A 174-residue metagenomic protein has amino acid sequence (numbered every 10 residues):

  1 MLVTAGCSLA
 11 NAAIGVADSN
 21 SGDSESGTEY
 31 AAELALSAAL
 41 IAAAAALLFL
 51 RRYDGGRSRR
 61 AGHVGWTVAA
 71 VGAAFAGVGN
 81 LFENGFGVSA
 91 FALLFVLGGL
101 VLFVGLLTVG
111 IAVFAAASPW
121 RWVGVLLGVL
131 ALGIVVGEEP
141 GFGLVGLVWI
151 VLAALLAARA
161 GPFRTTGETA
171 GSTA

Functional and structural regions predicted by a protein language model:
M1-A174: Hydrophobic, aromatic-enriched alpha-helical segments typical of multi-pass transmembrane helices
